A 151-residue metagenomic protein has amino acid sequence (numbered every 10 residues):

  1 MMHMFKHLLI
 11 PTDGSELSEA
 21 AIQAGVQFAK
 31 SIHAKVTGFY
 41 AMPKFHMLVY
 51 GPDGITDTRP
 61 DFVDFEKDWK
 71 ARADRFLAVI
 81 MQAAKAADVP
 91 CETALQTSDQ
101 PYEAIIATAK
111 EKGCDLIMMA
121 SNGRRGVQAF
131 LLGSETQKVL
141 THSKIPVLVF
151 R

Functional and structural regions predicted by a protein language model:
M1-H3, V79-I117: Structural beta-alpha unit
M2-R59, A83-E92: Small/aliphatic-rich secondary-structure junction motif
A21, L48-G51, E103-I106, A129-L131: Short, well-ordered secondary-structure micro-motifs
D53-D57, A109-K112, E135-T136: Short, hinge-like loop/turn segments at secondary-structure boundaries
T58-R75: A short acidic, glycine-rich active-site loop that binds or catalyzes chemistry on phosphate/adenosine moieties
L116-T141: Glycine-rich, Arg-bearing micro-motifs that act as flexible, cationic patches
I145-F150: Short, flexible loop segments at boundaries between secondary-structure elements
